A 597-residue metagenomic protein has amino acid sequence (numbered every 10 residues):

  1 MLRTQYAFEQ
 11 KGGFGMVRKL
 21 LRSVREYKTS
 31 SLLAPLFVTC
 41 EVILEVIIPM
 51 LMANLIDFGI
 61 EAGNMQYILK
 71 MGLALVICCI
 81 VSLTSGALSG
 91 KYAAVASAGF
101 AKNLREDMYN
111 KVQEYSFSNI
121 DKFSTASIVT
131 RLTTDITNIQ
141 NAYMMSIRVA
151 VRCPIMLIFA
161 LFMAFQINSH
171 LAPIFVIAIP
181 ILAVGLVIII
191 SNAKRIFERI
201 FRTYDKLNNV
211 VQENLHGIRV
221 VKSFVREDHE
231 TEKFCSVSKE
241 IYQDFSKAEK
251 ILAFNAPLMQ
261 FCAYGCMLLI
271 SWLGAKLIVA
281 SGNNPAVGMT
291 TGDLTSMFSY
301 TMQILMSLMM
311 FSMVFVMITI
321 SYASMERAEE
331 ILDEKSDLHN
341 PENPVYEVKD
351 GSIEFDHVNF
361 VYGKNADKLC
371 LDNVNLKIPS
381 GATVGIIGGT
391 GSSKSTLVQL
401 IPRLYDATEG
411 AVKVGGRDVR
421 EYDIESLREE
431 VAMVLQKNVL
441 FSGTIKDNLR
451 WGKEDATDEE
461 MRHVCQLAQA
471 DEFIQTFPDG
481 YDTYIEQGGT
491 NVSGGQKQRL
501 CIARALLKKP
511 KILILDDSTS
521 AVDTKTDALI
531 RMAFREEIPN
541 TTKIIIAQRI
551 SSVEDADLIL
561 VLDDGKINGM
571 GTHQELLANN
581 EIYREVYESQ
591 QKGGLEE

Functional and structural regions predicted by a protein language model:
L2-G13, R25, S31-L88, Y92 (+2 more regions): Transmembrane helix-loop-helix hairpins at lipid-water interfaces of multipass membrane proteins, especially the type-1
L2-K11, Y346-E597: ABC-type nucleotide-binding domain
G13, L36-F37, L44-D57, C78-T125 (+11 more regions): Juxtamembrane helix-loop junctions of ABC transporter transmembrane domains
E26-K28, E114-S118, T134-I147, V151 (+6 more regions): An intracellular "coupling" helix at the cytosolic face of ABC transporter transmembrane type-1 domains
S30-S31, F37, C78-S97, R148-I155 (+5 more regions): Alpha-helical transmembrane segments of multi-pass membrane proteins
L36, C40, L44-I48, S85 (+4 more regions): Hydrophobic alpha-helical transmembrane segments of ABC transporter permease domains
A62, A98, E106-T130, T134-I136 (+5 more regions): Short intracellular "coupling" helices and adjacent cytoplasmic loop segments at the cytosolic face of multi-pass
N64-I68, M163-I177, K247-R327, I331-L332: Helix-loop-helix
